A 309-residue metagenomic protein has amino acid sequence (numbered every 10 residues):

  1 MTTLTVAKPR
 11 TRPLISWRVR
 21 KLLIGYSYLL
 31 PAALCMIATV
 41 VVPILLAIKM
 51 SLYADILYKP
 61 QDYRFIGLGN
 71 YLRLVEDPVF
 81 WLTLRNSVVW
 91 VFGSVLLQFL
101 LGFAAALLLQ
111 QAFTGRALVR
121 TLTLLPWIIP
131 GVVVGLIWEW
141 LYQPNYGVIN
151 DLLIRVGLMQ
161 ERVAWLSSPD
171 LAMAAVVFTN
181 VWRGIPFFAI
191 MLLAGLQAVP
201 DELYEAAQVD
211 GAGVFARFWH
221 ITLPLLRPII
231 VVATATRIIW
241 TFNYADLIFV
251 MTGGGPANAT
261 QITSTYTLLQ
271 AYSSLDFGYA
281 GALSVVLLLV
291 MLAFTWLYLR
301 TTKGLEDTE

Functional and structural regions predicted by a protein language model:
M1-V19: Short, Lys/Arg-rich, polar N-terminal cytosolic tail immediately upstream of the first transmembrane signal-anchor
K21-E309: A structural signal for multi-pass alpha-helical bundles of membrane permease subunits that mediate small-molecule
